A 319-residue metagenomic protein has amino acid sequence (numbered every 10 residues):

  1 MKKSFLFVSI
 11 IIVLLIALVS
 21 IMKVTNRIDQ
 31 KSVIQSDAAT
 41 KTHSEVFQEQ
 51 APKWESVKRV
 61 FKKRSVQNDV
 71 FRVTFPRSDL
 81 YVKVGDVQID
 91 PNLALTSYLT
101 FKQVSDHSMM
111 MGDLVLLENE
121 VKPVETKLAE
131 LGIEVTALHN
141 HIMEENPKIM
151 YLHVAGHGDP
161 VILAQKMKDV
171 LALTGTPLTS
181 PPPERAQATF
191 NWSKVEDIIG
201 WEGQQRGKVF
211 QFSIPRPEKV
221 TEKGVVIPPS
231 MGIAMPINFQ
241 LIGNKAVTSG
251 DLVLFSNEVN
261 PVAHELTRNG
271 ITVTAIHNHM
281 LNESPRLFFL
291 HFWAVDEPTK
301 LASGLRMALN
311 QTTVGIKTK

Functional and structural regions predicted by a protein language model:
M1-I11: N-terminal Sec-pathway targeting helices
S9-V19: Hydrophobic membrane-insertion alpha-helices, especially the h-region of bacterial N-terminal signal peptides
L18-T40: Signal peptide processing junction and immediate N-terminal pro/mature segment of secreted/exported proteins
D37-V84, D169-P215, K219-G224, P228 (+1 more regions): Intrinsic disorder/low-complexity detector
K41-V46, M109-E118, L152-H157, S180-P182 (+2 more regions): Second-shell loop/turn segments in exported
D79-Q103, L138, R216-L241, I276: Intrinsic, low-complexity N-terminal interaction/targeting segments
D90-N92, E118-M143, P228-G232, S256-L281: Extended intrinsically disordered, low-complexity coil regions enriched in Ser, Thr, Gly, Ala and often Pro
E118-T136, E145-R185, A294-I316: Hydrophobic, ordered structural segments
